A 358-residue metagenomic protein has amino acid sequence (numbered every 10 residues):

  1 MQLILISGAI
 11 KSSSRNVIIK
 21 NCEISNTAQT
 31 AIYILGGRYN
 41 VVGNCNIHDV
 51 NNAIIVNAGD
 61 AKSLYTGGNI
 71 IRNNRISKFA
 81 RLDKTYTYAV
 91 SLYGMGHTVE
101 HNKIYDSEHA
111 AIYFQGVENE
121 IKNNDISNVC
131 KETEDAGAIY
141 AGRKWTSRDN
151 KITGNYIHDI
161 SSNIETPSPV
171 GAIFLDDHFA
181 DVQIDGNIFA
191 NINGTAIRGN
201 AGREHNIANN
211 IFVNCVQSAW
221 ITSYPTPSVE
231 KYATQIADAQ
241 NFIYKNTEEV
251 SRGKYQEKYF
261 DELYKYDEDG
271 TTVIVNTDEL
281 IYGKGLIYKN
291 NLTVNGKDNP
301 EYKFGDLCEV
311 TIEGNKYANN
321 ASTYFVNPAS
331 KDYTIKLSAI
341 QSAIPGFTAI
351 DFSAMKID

Functional and structural regions predicted by a protein language model:
M1-Q2, N16-Q29, R38-N51, Y65-A80 (+8 more regions): Right-handed parallel beta-helix
L5-I10, A28-G36, N51-N57, A80-Y88 (+7 more regions): Short glycine/acidic-rich loop motifs that flank beta-strands on beta-rich extracellular proteins
S13: Extracellular repeat turn/loop positions enriched in glycine and acidic/polar residues, especially those that create
G59, V117, G142, D176-H178 (+1 more regions): Active-site beta-loop-alpha junctions enriched in small/polar residues
D60-L64: Short, small-residue-enriched loops and turns at beta-alpha junctions that line or gate enzyme active sites
G142-K144, I173-D176, T195-G202, V275-Y282: Short, contiguous acidic/charged loop-to-helix segments that flank catalytic cores in large enzymes
F179-A180, G270: Active-site clefts of carbohydrate-active enzymes
T222-D358: Acidic, glycine- and Ser/Thr-rich low-complexity intrinsically disordered tracts in extracellular/secreted proteins
